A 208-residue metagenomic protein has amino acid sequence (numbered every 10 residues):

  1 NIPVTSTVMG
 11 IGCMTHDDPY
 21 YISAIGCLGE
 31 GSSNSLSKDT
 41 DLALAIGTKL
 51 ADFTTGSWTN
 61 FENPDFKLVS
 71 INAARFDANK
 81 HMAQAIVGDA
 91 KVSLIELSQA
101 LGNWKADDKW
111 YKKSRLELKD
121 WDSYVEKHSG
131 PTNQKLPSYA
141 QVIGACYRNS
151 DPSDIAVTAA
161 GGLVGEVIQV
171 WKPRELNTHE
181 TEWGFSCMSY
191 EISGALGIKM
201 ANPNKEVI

Functional and structural regions predicted by a protein language model:
N1-T7, L42, P152: Catalytic alpha/large subunits of respiratory electron-transfer oxidoreductases, centered on bis-MGD molybdoenzymes
I2, N63-K67, K205: A short helix->loop->beta-strand "cap" motif at the edges of active sites that frequently abuts
T5-P19, K172, N202-N204: Conserved catalytic cysteine-centered active-site region of acyl-thioester-dependent Claisen-condensing enzymes
T5-V8, A45-G47, I71, V157-G161 (+1 more regions): Generic beta-strand/beta-sheet core signal
G10-S114: Glycine-rich, acidic loop regions that bind phosphate or pyrophosphate groups
L42, I155, E206-I208: Structural motif
L118-N204: Active-site diphosphate/adenylate-binding microenvironment
